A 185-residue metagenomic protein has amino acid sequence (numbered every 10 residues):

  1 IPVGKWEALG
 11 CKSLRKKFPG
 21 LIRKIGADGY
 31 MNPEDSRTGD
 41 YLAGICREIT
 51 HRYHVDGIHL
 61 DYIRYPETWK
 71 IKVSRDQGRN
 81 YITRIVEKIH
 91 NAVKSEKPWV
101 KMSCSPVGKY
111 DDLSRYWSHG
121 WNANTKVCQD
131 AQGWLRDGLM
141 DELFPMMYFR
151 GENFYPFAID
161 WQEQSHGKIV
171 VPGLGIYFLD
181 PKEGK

Functional and structural regions predicted by a protein language model:
I1-P2, Y41, C46, H59-I63 (+2 more regions): Aromatic-lined carbohydrate-recognition surfaces of secreted/lumenal glycan-active proteins
I1-R52: Active-site-adjacent "subsite" loops/lids of carbohydrate-active enzymes
P2-A8, E67-K70, D112-S114, E152-P156 (+1 more regions): Extracytoplasmic/secreted cell-surface and envelope-processing proteins
K24-A43, I71-Y81, L143-R150, G175-F178: The substrate-binding groove and active-site-proximal loops of carbohydrate-active enzymes, especially glycoside
S36-R52, H119-D137, F154-A158, K182-K185: Short, acidic/polar
R52, K88-E96, G133, D137 (+2 more regions): Alpha-helical structural signal in soluble globular domains
D56, L60-P66, N122-E152: Aromatic- and acid-rich polysaccharide-binding/catalytic face of secreted or lumenal carbohydrate-active enzymes
W117-G120, F149-G151, Y155-K185: C-terminal soluble interaction/assembly domains
